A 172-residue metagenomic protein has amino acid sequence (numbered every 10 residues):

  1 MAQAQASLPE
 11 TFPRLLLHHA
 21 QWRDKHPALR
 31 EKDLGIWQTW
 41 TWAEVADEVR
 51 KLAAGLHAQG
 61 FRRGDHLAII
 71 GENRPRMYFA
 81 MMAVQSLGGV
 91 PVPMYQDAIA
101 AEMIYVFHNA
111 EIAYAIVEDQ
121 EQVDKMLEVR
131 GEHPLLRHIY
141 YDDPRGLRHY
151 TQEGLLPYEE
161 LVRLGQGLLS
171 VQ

Functional and structural regions predicted by a protein language model:
M1-F12: Flexible, non-catalytic linker and terminal segments flanking ANL/adenylate-forming cores
Q5, Q38, W42, I116: Flexible, glycine- and charge-enriched loops at secondary-structure boundaries
P9, I70, I116: Active-site-adjacent beta-strand anchor residues
L15-W40, G146-Y150: AMP-dependent adenylate-forming
L16, A80, M126: Aromatic/hydrophobic pocket-lining residues that form π-stacking "cages" and hydrophobic walls in ligand
A28-M82, I99-I104, G154-G165: Conserved AMP-binding/adenylate-forming core of the ANL superfamily
A58-Q59, S86-R163: Structural core segment of the AMP-binding/adenylate-forming
L168-Q172: Short, intrinsically disordered, charge-balanced linker/junction segments flanking boundaries in proteins
